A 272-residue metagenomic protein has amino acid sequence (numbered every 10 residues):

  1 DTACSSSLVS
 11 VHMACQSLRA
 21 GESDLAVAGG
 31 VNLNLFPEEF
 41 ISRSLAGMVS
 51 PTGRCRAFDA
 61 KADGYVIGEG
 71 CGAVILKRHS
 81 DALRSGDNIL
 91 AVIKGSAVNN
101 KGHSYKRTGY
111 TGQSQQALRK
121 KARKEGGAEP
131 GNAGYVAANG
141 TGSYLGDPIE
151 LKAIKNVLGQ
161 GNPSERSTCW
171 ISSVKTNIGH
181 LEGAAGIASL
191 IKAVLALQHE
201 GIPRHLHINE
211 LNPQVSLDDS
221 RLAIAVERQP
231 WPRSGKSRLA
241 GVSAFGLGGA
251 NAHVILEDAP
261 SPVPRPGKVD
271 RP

Functional and structural regions predicted by a protein language model:
D1-P272: Condensing-enzyme catalytic core of the thiolase-fold
